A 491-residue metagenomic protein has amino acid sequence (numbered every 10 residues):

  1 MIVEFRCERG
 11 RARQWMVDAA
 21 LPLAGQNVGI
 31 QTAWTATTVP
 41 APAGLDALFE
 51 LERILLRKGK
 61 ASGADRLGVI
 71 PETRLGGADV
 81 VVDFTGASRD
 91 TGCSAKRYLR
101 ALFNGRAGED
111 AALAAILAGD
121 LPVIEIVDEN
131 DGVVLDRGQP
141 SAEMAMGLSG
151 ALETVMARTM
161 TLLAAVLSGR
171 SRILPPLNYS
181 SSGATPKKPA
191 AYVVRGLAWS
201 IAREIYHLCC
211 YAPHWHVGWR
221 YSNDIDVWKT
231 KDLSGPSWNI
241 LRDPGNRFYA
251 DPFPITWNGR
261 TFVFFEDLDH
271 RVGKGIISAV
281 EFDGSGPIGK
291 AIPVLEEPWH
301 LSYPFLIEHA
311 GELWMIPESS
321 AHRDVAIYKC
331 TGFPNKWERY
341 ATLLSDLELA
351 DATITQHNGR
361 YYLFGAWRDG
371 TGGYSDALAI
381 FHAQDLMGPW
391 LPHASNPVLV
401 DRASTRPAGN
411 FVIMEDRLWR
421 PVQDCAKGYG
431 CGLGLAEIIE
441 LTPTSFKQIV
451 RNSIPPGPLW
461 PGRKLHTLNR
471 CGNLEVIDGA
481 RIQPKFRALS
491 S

Functional and structural regions predicted by a protein language model:
M1-F248, P252-F262, E266-L301, F305-E308 (+5 more regions): One-carbon transfer enzymes
K231-R242, S285-L295, G332-D346, F381-A403 (+1 more regions): Blade-edge beta-strand/turn elements of extracellular beta-propeller and related beta-sheet repeat scaffolds
P244-Y249, E297-L301, D401-A408, P458-L465: Short glycine-/Asp-/Thr-/Trp-enriched loop segments that recur within the blades of beta-propeller repeat domains
F248-W257, S302-H309, A350-H357, N410-M414 (+1 more regions): Structural signature of eukaryotic scaffold interfaces centered on beta-propeller domains
L268-V272, S320-R323, R368-G372, C425-G428 (+1 more regions): Short glycine/acidic-enriched loop and turn motifs that connect beta-strands
P317-G332, E338-F381: Active-site cradle of extracellular carbohydrate-active enzymes
Q356-M387, V400-E437: Loop/turn-rich, solvent-exposed surfaces of beta-rich toroidal or solenoidal domains
K427-T442, Q448-V450, G457-S491: Blade-level signature of beta-propeller repeat domains, shared across WD40, Kelch, NHL, RCC1 and BNR/Asp-box propellers
